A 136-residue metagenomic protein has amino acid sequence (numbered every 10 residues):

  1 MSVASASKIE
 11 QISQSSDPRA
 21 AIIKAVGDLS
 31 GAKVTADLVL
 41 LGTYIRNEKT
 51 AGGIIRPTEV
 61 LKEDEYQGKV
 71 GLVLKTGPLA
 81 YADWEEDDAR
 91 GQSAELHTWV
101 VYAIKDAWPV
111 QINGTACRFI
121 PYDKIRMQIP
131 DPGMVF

Functional and structural regions predicted by a protein language model:
S2-F136: Compact, glycine-rich, soluble single-domain proteins
